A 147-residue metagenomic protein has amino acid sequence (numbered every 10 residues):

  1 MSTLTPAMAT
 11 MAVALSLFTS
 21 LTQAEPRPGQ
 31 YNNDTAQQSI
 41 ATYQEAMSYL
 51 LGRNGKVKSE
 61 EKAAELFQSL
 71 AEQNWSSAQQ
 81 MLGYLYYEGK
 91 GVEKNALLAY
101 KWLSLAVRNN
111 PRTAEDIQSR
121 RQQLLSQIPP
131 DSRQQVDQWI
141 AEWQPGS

Functional and structural regions predicted by a protein language model:
M1-A9: Bacterial N-terminal signal peptides that target proteins for export
A9-F18: Bacterial N-terminal signal peptides
R27-D34, E115-S147: Terminal, low-structured helical/coil segments at or just beyond the last alpha-helical repeat
A41-L51, K56-V57, L66, M81-E88 (+2 more regions): Hydrophobic face of amphipathic alpha-helices that form TPR/SEL1-like repeat modules and related alpha-solenoid
R53-K58, E72, K90-K94, R112 (+1 more regions): Short coil/turn and helix-start
E65-N109: Mid-chain, structured segments of secreted extracytoplasmic proteins
E93-T113, Q122, D137-P145: TPR/TPR-like (Sel1-like) alpha-helical repeat modules
